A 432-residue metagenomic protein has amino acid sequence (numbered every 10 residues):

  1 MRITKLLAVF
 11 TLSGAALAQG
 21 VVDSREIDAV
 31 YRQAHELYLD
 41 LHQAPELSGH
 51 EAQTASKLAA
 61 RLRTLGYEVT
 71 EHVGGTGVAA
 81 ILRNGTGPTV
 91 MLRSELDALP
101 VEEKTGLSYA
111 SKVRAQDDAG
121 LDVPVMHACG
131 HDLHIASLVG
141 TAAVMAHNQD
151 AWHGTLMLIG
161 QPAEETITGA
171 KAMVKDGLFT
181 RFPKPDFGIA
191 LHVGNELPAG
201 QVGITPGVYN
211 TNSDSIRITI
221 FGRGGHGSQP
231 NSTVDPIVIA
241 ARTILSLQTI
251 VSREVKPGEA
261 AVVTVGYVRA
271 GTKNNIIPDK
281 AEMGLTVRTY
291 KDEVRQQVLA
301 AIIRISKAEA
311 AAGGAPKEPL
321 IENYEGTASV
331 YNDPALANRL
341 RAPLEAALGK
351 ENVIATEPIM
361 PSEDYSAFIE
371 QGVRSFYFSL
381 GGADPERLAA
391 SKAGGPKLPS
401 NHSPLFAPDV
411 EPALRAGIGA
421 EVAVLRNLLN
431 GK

Functional and structural regions predicted by a protein language model:
R2-V9: Sec-dependent signal peptide recognition, specifically the positively charged N-region followed immediately by
S13-A16: N-terminal signal peptide c-region/cleavage motif recognized by signal peptidases
Q19, A241-K432: Metal-dependent amide/peptide-bond hydrolase catalytic core, centered on the "pita-bread" metallohydrolase fold
Q19-H127, D132-G154: Acidic/His- and Gly-rich active-site-bordering loop/insert found across diverse amide/peptide-bond hydrolases
L41, L62, A80, L92 (+9 more regions): Divalent metal-coordination and catalytic microenvironments
A79, R114-M126, D132-L133, M145 (+2 more regions): Histidine/acidic-residue-rich, glycine-tolerant segments that coordinate divalent metal ions
E103-R114, G207-T211, L388-P399: Short, flexible, mixed-charge acidic loops at enzyme active sites
